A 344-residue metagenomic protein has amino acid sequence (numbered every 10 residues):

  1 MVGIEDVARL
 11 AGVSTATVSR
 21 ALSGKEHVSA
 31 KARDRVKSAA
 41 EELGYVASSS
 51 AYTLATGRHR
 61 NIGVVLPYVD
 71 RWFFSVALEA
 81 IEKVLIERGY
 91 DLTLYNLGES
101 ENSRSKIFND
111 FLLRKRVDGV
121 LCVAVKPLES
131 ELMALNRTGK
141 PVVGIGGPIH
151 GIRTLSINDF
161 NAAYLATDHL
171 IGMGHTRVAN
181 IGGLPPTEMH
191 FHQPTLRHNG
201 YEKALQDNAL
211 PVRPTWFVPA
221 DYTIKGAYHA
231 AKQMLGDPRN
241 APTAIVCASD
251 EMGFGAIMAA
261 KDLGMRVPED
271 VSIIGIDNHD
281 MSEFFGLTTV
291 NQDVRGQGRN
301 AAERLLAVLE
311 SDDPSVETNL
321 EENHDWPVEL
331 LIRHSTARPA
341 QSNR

Functional and structural regions predicted by a protein language model:
M1-R60, F73, K140, L205 (+1 more regions): N-terminal helix-turn-helix DNA-binding module of bacterial transcription factors
V2, G57-D168, G172, G236 (+1 more regions): Alpha-helical recognition/docking segments in bacterial nutrient-uptake and carbohydrate-utilization systems
T17-R20, L54-D70, H169, R177-T187: Short beta-strand segments enriched in small/hydrophobic residues
V46, I86-D91, P141, T176 (+2 more regions): Residue-level detector of anion-binding/catalytic polar loops
P67-V76, L94-S103, L155-L165, I181-K232 (+4 more regions): Hinge/beta->alpha junction and helix N-cap segments in small-molecule ligand-binding domains
R116-V123, A179-I181, F217, R239-S249 (+1 more regions): Periplasmic-binding protein-like
A230-R344: Flexible loop/turn connectors
